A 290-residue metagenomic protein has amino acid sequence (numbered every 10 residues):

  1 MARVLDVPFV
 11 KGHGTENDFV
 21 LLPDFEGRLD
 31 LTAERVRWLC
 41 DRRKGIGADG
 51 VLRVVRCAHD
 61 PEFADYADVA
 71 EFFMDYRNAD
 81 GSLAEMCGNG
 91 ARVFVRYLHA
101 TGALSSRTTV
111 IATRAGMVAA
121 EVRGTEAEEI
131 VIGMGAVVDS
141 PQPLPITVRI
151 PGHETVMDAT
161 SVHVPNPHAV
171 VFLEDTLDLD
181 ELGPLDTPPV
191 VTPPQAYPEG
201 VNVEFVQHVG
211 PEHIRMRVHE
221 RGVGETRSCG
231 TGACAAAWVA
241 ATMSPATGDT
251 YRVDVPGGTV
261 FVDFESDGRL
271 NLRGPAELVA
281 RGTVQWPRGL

Functional and structural regions predicted by a protein language model:
M1-E126, V170-L290: A glycine-rich beta-to-alpha transition motif near the start of alpha/beta enzyme domains, typified by
T15, V137, P167: Short glycine-rich anion-binding loops that position phosphate/pyrophosphate groups of nucleotides and phosphorylated
E128-G135: Short, solvent-exposed secondary-structure boundary/capping segments
A136, H163, V218-E220: Non-cytosolic beta-sheet module surface loops
A136-A159, P184-D186: Active-site glycine-rich loop that binds ribose-phosphate moieties when present
I150-D180: Internal active-site segments that recognize and position negatively charged phosphoryl groups and nucleotide moieties
